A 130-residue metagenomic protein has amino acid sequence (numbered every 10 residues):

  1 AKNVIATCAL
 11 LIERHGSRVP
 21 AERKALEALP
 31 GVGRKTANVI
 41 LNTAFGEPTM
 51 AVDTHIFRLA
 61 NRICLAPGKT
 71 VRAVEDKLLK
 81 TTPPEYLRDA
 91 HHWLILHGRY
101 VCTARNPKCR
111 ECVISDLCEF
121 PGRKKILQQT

Functional and structural regions predicted by a protein language model:
A1-Q129: Catalytic cores of DNA base-excision repair glycosylases
